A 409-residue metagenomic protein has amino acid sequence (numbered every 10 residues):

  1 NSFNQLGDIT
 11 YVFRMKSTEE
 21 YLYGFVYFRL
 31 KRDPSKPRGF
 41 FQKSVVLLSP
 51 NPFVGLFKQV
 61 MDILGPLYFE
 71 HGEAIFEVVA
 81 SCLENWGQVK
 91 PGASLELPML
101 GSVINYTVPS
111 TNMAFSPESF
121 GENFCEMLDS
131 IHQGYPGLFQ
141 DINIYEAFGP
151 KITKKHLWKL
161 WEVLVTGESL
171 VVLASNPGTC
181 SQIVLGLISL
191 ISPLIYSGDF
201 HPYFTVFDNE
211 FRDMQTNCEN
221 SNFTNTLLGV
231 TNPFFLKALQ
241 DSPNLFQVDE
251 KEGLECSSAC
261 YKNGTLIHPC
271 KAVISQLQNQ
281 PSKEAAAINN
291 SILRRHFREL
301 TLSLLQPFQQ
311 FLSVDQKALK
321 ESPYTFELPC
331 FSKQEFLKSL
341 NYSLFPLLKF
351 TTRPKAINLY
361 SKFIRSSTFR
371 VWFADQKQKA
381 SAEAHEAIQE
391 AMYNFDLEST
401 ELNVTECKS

Functional and structural regions predicted by a protein language model:
N1-S409: Acidic, Ser/Thr/Pro/Gly-enriched alpha-helical scaffold modules and adjacent low-complexity linkers in large eukaryotic
